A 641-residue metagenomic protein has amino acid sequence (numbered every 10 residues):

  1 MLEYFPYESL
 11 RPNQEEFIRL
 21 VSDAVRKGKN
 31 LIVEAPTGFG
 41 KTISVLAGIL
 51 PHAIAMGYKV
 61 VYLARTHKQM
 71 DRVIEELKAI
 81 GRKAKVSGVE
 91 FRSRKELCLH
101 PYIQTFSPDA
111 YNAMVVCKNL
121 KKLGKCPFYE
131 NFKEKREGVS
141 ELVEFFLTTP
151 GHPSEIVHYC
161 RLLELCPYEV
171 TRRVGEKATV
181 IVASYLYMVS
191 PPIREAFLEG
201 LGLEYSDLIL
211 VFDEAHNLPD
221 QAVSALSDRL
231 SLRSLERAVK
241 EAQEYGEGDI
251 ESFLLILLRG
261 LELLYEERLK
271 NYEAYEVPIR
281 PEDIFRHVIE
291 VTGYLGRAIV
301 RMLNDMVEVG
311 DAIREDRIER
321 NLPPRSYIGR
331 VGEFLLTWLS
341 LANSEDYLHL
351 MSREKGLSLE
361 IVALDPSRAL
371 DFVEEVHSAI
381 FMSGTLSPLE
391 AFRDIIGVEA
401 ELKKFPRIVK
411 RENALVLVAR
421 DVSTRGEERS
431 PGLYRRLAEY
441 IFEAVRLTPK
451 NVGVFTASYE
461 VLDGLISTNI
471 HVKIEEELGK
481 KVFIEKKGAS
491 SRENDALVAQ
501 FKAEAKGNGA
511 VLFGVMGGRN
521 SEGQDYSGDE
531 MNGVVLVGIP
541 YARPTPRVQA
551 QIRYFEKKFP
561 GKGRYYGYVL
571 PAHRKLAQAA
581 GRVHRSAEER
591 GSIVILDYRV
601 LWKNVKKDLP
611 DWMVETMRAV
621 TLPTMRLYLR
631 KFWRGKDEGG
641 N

Functional and structural regions predicted by a protein language model:
M1-E34: Conserved pre-motif I regulatory segment
L2-Y4, I54-I181, V189, A312-E315 (+1 more regions): A substrate-engagement module of RecA-like helicase motors
K27-A47: Walker A/P-loop
V45, P51, K68-D71, E75 (+5 more regions): Signature of the SF2 helicase/ATPase Hel1-core->accessory helical subdomain module
S154-E176, P192-G200, I299-T424, G432-L433 (+2 more regions): A contiguous, basic/glycine-rich beta-loop/short-helix subdomain that forms a polymer-engagement track
D421-G432, E485-L601: Conserved RecA-like P-loop NTPase helicase motor core
V422-A457: Conserved interdomain hinge at the start of the Helicase C-terminal
A457-K486: Conserved helicase motor "Helicase C" RecA-like lobe of SF1/SF2 P-loop NTPases
